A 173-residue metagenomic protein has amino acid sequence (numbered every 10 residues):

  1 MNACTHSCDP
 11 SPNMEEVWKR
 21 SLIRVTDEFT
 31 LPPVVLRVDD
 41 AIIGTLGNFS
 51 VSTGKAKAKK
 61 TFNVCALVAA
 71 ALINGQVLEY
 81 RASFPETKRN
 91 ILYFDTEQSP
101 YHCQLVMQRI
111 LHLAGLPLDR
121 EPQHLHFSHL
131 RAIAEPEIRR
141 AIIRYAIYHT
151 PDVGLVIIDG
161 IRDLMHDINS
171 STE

Functional and structural regions predicted by a protein language model:
M1-T5: Long, basic/Gly/Ser/Thr-rich N-terminal segments that mediate initial subcellular attachment or targeting
S7-I110, P117: The Walker A/P-loop phosphate-binding site
P85-T172: Conserved inter-motif catalytic segment of the P-loop NTP-binding fold
